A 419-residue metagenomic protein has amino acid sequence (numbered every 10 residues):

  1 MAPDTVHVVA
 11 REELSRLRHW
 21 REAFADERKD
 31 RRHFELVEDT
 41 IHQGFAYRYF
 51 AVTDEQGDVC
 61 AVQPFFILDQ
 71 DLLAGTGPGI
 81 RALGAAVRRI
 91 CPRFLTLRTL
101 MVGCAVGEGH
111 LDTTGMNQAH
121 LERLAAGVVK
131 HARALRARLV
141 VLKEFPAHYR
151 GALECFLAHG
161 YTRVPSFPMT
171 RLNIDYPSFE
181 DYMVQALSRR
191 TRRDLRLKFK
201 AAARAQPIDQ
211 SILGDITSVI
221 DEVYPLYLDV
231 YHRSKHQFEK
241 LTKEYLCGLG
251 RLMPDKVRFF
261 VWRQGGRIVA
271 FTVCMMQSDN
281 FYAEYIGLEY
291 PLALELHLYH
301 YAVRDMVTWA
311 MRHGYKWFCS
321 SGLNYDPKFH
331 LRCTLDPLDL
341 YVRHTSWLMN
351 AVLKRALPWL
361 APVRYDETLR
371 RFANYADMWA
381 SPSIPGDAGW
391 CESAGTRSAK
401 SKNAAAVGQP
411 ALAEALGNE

Functional and structural regions predicted by a protein language model:
P3-R81, V129, L139-L294, W379-N418: A conserved beta-strand-loop-helix scaffold within acyl/acetyltransferase catalytic domains
Q43, G84-R89, R98-V102, Y176-E180 (+8 more regions): Low-complexity, flexible helical/coil segments
A46-Y47, D54, C60, F66-P165 (+2 more regions): Acyl-donor binding region in acyl/amide transferases
I90-P92, P168-R171, L197-F199, H236-K240 (+5 more regions): Short, surface-exposed, polar/charged, turn-prone segments marking secondary-structure boundaries
T99-T114, A186-R204, W262, R312-T334 (+1 more regions): A broadly tuned preference for mixed-charge, low-complexity surface segments
G322-K402, G408, L412-E419: Conserved catalytic-core subdomain
